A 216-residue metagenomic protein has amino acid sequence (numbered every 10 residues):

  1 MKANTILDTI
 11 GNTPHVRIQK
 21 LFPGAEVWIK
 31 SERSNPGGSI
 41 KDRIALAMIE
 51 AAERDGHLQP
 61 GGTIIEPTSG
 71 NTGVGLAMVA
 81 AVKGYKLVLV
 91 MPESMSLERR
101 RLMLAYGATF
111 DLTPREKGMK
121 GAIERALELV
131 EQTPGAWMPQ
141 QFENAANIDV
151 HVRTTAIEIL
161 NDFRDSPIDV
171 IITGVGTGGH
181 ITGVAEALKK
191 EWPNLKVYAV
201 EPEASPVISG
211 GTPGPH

Functional and structural regions predicted by a protein language model:
M1-H216: PLP-dependent amino-acid enzyme catalytic core
